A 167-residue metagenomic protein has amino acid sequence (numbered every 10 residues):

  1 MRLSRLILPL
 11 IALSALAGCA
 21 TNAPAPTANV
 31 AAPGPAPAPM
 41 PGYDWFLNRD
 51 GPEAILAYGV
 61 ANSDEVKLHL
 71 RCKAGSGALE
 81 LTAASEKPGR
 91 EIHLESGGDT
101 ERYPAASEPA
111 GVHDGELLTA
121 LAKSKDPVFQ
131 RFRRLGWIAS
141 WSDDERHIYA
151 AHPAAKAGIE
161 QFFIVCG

Functional and structural regions predicted by a protein language model:
M1-L8: Bacterial N-terminal signal peptides that target proteins for export
A15-G18: C-terminal motif of bacterial Sec signal peptides marking the signal peptidase cleavage site
A20-A28: Bacterial lipoprotein signal-peptidase II cleavage site
T21-N22, T100-G167: Internal interaction segment
A28-G51: Post-signal peptide N-terminal segment of mature Sec-exported envelope proteins
P52-A61, L79-A83, E116-A122: Generic recognition of long tandem-repeat/solenoid scaffolds
G59-R90: Short, surface-exposed binding/anchoring microloops in extracellular/periplasmic proteins
R90-R102: Extended low-complexity, serine/threonine- and proline-enriched intrinsically disordered segments
